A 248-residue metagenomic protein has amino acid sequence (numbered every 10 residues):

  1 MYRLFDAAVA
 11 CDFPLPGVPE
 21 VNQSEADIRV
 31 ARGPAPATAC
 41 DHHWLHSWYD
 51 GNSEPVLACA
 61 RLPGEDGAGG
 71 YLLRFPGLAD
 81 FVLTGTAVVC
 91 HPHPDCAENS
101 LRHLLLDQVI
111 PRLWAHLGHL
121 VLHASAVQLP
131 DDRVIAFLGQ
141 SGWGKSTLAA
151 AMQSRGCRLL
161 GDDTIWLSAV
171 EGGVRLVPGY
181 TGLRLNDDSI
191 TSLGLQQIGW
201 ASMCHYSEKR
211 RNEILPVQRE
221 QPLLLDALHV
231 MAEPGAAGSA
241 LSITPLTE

Functional and structural regions predicted by a protein language model:
M1-A26, S125, L129-Q140, S154-E248: Glycine-rich, often acidic-flanked micro-motifs that create phosphate/phosphodiester-binding or positioning elements
M1-A97: Long, basic/Gly/Ser/Thr-rich N-terminal segments that mediate initial subcellular attachment or targeting
D27-V30, S47-N52, C90-P94, D107-R112 (+3 more regions): Short, low-complexity, polar/charged sequence segments that are solvent-exposed and flexible
A35-P36, E54-V56, W114-L117, R184-D187 (+1 more regions): Glycine-rich loops and low-complexity Gly/Arg-rich segments that provide flexible linkers or classic glycine-based
L57-G70, H103-Q108, L225-P234, E248: Short, mixed-charge, low-aromatic patches
R74-V134, R210: Extreme N-terminal, non-catalytic leader segments that precede Walker-type/kinase nucleotide-binding cores
K145: Conserved lysine of the Walker
L148-A149: Post-Walker A alpha-helix
